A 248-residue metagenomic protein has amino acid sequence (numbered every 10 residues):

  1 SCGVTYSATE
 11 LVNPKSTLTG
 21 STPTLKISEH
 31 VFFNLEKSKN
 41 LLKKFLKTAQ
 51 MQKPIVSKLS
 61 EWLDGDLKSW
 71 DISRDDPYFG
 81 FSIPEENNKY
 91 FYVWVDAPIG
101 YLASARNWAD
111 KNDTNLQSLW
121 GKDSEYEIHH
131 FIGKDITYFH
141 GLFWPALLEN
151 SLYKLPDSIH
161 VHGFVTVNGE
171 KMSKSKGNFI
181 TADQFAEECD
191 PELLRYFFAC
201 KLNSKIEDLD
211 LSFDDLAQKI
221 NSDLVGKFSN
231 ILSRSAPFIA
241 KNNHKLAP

Functional and structural regions predicted by a protein language model:
S1-T5, T19-S21: Cys/His-coordinated zinc-binding microdomains
Y6-E10: Metal-ion-coordinating, acidic/His-rich active-site neighborhoods of enzymes acting on phosphate-containing substrates
V12-A247: Structured secondary-structure scaffolds
